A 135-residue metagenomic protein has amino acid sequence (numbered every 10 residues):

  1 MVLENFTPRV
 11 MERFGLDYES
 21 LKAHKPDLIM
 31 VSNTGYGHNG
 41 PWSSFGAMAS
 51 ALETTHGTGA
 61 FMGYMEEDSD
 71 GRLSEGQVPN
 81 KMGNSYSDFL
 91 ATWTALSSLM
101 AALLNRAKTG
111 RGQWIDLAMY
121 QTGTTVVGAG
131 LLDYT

Functional and structural regions predicted by a protein language model:
M1-E12: Rossmann-like NAD(P)-binding element
R13-T135: Active-site-adjacent "lid/gating" segments in soluble enzymes
